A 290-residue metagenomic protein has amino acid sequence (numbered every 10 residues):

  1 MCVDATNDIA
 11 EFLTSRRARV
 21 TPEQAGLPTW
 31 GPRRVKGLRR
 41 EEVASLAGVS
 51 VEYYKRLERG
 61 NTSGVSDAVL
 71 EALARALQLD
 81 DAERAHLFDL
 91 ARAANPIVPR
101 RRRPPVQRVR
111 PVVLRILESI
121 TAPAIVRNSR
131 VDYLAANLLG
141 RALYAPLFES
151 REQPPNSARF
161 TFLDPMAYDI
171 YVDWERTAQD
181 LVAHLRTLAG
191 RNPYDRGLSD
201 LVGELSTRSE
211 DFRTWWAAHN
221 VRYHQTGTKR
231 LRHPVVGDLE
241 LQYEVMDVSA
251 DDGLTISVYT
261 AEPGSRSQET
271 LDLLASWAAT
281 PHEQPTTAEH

Functional and structural regions predicted by a protein language model:
M1-L38: A short, Lys/Arg-rich alpha-helix, primarily the initiator
C2-T14, V65-Q107, S129: Short amphipathic recognition helices of helix-turn-helix/homeodomain-type DNA-binding modules
T14, S45, R75, D89 (+3 more regions): Short polybasic/polar patches that bind polyanions
T14-T21, F88, R92, E118 (+2 more regions): Amphipathic, well-packed alpha-helical segments that form the structural scaffold of globular domains
Q24-L38, I97-T121: An N-terminal domain-cap segment
G31-R34, R40-E41, A47-G64, A74: Recognition helix of helix-turn-helix/homeodomain-like DNA-binding domains that insert into the DNA major groove
P111-R130, L134-H290: Hydrophobic protein-protein interaction segments
